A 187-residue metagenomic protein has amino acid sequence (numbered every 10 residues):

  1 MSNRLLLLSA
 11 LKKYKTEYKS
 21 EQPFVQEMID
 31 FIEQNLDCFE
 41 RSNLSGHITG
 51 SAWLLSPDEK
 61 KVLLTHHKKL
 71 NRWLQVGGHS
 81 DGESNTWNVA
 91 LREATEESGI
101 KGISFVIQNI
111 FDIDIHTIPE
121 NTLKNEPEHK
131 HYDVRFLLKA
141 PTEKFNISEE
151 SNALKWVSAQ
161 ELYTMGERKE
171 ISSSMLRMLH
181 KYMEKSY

Functional and structural regions predicted by a protein language model:
N3-E17: N-terminal domain-onset segments
A10-Y14, E27-I32, M165, M178-Y182: Residues that form generic nucleotide/phosphate-binding pockets
K13-S51: Acidic, metal-coordinating catalytic segment for phosphate/diphosphate chemistry, firing primarily on the Nudix
E40-Q75: N-terminal strand-loop-strand
D81-S173: Unchanged
E167-Y187: Charged phosphate-binding loop/patch that engages nucleotide di/tri-phosphates or the phosphate backbone of nucleic
